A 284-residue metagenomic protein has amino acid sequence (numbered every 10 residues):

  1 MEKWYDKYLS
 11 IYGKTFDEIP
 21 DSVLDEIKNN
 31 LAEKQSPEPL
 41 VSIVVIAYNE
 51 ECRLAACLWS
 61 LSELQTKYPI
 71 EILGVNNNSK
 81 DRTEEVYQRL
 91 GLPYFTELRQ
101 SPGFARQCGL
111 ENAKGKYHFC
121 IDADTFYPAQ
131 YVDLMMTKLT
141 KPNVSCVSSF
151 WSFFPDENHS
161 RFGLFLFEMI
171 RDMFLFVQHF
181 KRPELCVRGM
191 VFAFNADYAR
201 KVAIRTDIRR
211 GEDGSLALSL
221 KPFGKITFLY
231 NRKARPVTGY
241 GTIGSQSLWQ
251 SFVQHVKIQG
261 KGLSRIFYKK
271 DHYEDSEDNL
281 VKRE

Functional and structural regions predicted by a protein language model:
M1-S60: N-proximal low-complexity "stem/linker" segments adjacent to membrane-targeting elements
W59-P69: Short, acidic, metal-binding catalytic loop of nucleotide-sugar glycosyltransferases
S60, N76-E84, T125: A conserved acidic beta->alpha catalytic loop
E97-A113: Glycine-rich, basic loop-to-helix element that forms the pyrophosphate-binding segment of sugar-nucleotide handling
H118: Short aromatic/hydrophobic "clamp" motif used to bind/position activated sugar donors
Q130-R161: Conserved donor NDP-sugar-binding/catalytic core segment of glycosyltransferases
S149-P155, G163-L185: Short, flexible, basic/aromatic active-site loop/helix in glycosyltransferases
R209-L216: Acidic donor-binding loop at a coil-to-helix junction in glycosyltransferase catalytic cores that engages
